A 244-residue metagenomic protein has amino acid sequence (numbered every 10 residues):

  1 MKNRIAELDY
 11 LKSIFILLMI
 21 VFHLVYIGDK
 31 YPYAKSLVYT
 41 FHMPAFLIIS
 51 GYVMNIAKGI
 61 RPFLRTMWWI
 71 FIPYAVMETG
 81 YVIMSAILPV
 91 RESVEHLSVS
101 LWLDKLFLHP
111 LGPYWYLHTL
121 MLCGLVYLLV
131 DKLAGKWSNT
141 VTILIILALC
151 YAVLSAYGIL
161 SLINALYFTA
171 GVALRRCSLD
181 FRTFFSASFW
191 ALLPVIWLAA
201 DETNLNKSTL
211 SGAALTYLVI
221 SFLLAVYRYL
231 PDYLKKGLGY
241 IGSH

Functional and structural regions predicted by a protein language model:
M1-A148, Y233-G237: Membrane-cytosol interface segments of multi-pass membrane proteins, especially ER/Golgi lipid-handling enzymes
R4, K35, R61, R65 (+7 more regions): Arginine residue identity/basic-tract feature
Y31-M43, K105-H118, A152-A170, L198-F222: Interfacial loop-to-helix transition and helix-capping segments at the boundaries of transmembrane helices
I48, Y52-N55, C123, Y127-D131 (+4 more regions): Hydrophobic transmembrane alpha-helices
L120-Y127, I143-V153, L166-G171, W190-D201: Hydrophobic, membrane-inserted alpha-helices
L133-I145, A173-I196: Hydrophobic alpha-helical segments of polytopic membrane proteins
L166, D180-H244: Alpha-helical transmembrane segments and terminal signal-anchor/GPI-anchor hydrophobic tails, characterized by long
